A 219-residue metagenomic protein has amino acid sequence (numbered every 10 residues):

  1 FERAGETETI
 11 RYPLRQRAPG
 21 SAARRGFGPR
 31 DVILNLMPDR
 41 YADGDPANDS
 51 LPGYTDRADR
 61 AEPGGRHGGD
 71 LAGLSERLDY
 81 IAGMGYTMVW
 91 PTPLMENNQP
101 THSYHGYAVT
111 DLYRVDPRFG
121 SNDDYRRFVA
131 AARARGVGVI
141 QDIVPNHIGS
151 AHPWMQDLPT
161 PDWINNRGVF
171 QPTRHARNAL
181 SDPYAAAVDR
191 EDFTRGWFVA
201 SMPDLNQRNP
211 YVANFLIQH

Functional and structural regions predicted by a protein language model:
F1-F27: Extended acidic/polar, glycine-enriched regions that form or flank non-catalytic beta-rich accessory modules
F1-I10, R40-Y41, I81, I217: Extracytoplasmic/cell-surface-exposed regions of Actinobacterial cell-envelope-associated and secreted proteins
A4, R15-P19, D39-G44, P210: Generic structural motif
R11-R15, N35, N206: Generic structural detector for well-ordered beta-strands
A22-D49: Compositionally biased low-complexity segments at domain edges in trafficked proteins and select soluble regulators
A42-H219: Substrate-binding/active-site clefts of carbohydrate-active enzymes
